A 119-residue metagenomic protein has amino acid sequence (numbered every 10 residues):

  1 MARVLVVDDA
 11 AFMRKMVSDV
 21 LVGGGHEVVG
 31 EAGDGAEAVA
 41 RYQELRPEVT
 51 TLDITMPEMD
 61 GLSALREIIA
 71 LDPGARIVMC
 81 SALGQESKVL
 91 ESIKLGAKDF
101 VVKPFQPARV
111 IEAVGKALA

Functional and structural regions predicted by a protein language model:
A11-G30, A117: Two-component/phosphorelay signaling modules centered on CheY-like receiver
D34-E37, D60-S63: Acidic catalytic/metal-coordinating carboxylates
L45-T51: Active-site beta3 strand of CheY-like receiver
M56: Receiver (REC) domain active-site loop signature in two-component systems and cognate sites in sensor histidine kinases
L83-G84: Short, conserved "switch-loop" micro-motifs in signal-transduction and mechanochemical regulators
S87, F105-G115: C-terminal output helix
